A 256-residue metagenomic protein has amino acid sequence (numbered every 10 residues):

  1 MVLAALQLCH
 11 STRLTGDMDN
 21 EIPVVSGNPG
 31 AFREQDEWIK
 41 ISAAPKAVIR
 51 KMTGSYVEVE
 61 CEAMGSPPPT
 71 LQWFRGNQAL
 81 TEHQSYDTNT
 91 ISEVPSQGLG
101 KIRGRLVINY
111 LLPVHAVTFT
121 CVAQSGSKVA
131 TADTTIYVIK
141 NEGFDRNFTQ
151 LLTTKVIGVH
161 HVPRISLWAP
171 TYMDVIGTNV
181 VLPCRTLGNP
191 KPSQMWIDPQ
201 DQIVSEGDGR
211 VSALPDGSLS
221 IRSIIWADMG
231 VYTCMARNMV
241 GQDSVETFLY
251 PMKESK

Functional and structural regions predicted by a protein language model:
V2-K256: Immunoglobulin-superfamily
